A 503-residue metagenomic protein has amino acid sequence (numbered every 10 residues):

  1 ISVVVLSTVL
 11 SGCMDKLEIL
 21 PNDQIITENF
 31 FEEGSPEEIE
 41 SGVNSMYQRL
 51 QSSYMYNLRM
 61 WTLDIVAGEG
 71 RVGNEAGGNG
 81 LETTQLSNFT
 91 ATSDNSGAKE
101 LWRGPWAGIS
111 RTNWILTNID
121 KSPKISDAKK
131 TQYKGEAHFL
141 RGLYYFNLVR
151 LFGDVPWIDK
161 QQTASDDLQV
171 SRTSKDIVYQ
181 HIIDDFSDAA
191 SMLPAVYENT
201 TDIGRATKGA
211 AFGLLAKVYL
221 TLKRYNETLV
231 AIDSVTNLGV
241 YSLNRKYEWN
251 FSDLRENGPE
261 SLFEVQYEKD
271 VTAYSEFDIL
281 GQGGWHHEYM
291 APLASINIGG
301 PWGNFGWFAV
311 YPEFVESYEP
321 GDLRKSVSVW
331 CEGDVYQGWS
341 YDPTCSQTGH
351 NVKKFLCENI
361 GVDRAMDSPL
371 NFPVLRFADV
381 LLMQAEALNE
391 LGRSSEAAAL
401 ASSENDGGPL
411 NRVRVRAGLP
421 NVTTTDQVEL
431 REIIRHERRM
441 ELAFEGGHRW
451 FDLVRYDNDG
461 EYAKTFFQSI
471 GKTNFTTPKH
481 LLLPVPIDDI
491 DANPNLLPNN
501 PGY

Functional and structural regions predicted by a protein language model:
G12-M14, R71, A76, T92 (+9 more regions): Long, intrinsically disordered, low-complexity segments
C13-T62, P486-Y503: Membrane-proximal, proline-rich intrinsically disordered regions
F31, P36-N44, Q48-Y54, A76-F152 (+4 more regions): Conserved, well-structured interaction surfaces
L81, Q85-L86, T90, E313-F377: Flexible, polar/acidic helix-loop-strand segments at domain edges
